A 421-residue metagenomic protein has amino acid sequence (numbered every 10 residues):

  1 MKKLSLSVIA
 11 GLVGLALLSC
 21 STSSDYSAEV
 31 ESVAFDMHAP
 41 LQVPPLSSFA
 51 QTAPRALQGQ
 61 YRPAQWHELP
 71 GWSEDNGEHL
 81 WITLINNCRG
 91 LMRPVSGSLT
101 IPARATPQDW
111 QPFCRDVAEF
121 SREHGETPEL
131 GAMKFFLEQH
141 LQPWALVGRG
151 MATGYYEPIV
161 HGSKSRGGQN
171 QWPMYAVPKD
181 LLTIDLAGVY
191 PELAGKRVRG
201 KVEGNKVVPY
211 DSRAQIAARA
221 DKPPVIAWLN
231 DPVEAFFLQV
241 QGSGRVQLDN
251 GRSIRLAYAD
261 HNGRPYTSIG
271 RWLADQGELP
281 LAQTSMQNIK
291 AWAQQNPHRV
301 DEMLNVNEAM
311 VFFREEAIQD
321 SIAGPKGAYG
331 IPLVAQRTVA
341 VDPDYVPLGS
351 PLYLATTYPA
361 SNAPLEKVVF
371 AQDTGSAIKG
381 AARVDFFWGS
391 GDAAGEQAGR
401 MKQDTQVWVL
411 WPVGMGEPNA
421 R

Functional and structural regions predicted by a protein language model:
M1-V8: Bacterial N-terminal signal peptides that target proteins for export
K2, L91-S96, L354-T357: Short amphipathic alpha-helical segments with coiled-coil-like heptad repeat character
V8-A10, S24-S27, R62: Intrinsically disordered, low-complexity serine/threonine-rich segments
V13-G14, P107, P364: Residue-level signal for mature regions of secreted extracellular proteins and peptides
A16-S19: C-terminal motif of bacterial Sec signal peptides marking the signal peptidase cleavage site
S21-D25, S321-R421: C-terminal soluble interaction/assembly domains
S27-Q58: Post-signal peptide N-terminal segment of mature Sec-exported envelope proteins
Q58-A317: Secretory/export targeting leaders with adjacent low-complexity proregions
